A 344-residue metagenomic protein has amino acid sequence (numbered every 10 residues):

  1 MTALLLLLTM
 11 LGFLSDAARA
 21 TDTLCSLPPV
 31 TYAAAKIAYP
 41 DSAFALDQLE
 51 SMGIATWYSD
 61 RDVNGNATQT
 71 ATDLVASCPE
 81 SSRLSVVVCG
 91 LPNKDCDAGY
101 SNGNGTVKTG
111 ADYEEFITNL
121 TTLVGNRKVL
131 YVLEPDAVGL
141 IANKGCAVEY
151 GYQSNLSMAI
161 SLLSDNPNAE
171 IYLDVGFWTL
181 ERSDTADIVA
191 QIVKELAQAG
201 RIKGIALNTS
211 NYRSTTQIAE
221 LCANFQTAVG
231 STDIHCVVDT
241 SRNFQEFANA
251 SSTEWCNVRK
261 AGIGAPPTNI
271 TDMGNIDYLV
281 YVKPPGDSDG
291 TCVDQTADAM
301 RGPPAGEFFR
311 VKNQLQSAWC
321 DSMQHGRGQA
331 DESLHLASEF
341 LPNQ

Functional and structural regions predicted by a protein language model:
M1-L8: Classical eukaryotic N-terminal signal peptides for Sec-dependent ER targeting/secretion, especially the positively
A3, P342-Q344: A positional/structural detector of protein chain ends, strongest at the extreme C-terminus and weakly at the extreme
M10-T21: N-terminal signal peptide
D22-L123, P284-Q314, A318-P342: N-terminal carbohydrate-binding/catalytic regions of secreted carbohydrate-active enzymes
S26, A55-Y58, R83-V88, K128-E134 (+6 more regions): Structural recognition of the beta-strand scaffold that forms the well-ordered cores of secreted hydrolase catalytic
P28-S51, T179-N313: Surface-exposed substrate-engagement region within the catalytic domains of secreted or surface-exposed extracellular
V63-G65, D73-D174, T185-I192, A199-R201: Substrate-binding cleft of extracellular glycoside hydrolase catalytic domains
F116, S154-N166, Q198-T216, N269-M273 (+2 more regions): Repeat-unit-sized solenoid/scaffold elements
